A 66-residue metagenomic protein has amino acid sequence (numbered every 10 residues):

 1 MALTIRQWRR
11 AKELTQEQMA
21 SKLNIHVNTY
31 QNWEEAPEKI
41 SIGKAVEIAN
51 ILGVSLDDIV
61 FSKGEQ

Functional and structural regions predicted by a protein language model:
M1-A11: A short, Lys/Arg-rich alpha-helix, primarily the initiator
T4, T15, S41-K44, S55: Residues that mark the N-terminal boundary/hinge immediately upstream of a DNA-recognition element
R6, Q31-N32, V60: Key DNA-contacting residues within the recognition helix of helix-turn-helix
A11-E13, N28, K39, N50 (+1 more regions): Short, charged recognition helix plus adjacent turn of helix-turn-helix-like nucleic-acid-binding domains
L14-N32: Short alpha-helical DNA-recognition segment
N24, G43-D58: DNA major-groove recognition helix of helix-turn-helix/homeodomain DNA-binding modules
N32-E35, E47: Alpha-helical transmission elements in cytosolic ATPase-linked domains
